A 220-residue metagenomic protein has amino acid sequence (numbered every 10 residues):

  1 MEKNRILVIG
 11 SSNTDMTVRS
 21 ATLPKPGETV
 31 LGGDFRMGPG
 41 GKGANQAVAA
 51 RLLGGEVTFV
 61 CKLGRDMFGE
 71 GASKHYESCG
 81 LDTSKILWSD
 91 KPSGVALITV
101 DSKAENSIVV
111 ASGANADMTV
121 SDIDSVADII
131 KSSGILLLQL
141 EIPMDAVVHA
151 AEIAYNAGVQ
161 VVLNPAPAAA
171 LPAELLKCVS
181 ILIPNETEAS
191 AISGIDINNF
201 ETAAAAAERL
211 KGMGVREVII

Functional and structural regions predicted by a protein language model:
M1-K62, M67-S73, S78: Glycine-rich phosphate/adenosyl-contacting loop at the front of the ribokinase-like
L7-V8, V110, I135-L137, V162 (+2 more regions): Structural motif
C61, I86, L138-L140, N164: Glycine- and other small-residue-rich loops at beta-strand/loop junctions that grip anionic moieties
H75-D90: A glycine-rich helix N-cap at a beta->alpha junction
G80, A116-S121, V161-A168: Short gly/ser/thr-rich secondary-structure transition/capping motifs
W88, I98-I135, L140: Conserved phosphate-binding/catalytic loop of the ribokinase/pfkB sugar-kinase fold
V148-I220: Conserved phosphate/ATP/ADP-binding segment of small-molecule kinases
